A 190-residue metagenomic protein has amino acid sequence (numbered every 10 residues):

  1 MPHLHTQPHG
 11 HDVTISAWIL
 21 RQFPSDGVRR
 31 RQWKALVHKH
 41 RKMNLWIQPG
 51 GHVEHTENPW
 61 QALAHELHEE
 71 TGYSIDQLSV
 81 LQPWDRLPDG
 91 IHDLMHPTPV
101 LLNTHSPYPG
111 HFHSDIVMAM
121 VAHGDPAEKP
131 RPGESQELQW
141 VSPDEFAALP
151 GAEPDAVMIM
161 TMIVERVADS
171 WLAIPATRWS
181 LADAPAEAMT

Functional and structural regions predicted by a protein language model:
M1-G27, D93-M95, A176: Acidic, metal-coordinating catalytic segment for phosphate/diphosphate chemistry, firing primarily on the Nudix
G10-D12, R30, F112-H113, G133: A generic fold-level signal
D12, H65-E69, Q139: Short, cationic motifs built from Arg/Lys/His that form the positively charged side of catalytic pockets
S16, K34, E137: Conserved beta-strand and immediately adjacent loop positions that scaffold enzyme active sites
Q22-K34, A152, A184-P185: Intrinsically disordered, low-complexity coil segments
R29-D76, L81-D85: Conserved Nudix-box catalytic region and its N-terminal flanking loop in Nudix hydrolases and closely related
R41-W46, G110-T190: Nudix hydrolase/Nudix homology domain
L87-A127: Active-site-adjacent beta-strand/loop module that shapes the phosphate/pyrophosphate-binding cleft
